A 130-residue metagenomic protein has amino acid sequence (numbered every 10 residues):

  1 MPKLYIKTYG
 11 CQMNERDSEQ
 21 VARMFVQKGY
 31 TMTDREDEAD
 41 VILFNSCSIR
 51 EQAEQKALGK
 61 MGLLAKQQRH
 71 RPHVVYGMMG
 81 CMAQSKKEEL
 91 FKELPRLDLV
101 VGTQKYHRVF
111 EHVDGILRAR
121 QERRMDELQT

Functional and structural regions predicted by a protein language model:
M1-T130: Proteins enriched for Cys/Gly/acidic motifs involved in redox and nucleic-acid/cofactor modification
